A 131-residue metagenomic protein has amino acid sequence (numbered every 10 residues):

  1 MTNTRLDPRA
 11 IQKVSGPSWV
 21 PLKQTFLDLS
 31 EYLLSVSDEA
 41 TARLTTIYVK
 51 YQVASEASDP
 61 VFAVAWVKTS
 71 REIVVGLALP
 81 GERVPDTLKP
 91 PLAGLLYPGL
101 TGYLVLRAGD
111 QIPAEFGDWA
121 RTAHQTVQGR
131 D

Functional and structural regions predicted by a protein language model:
M1-E31: Charge-rich, low-complexity N-terminal segments
R9, V20-L27, D86, D110-D118: Generic alpha-helical secondary structure signal
T25, S37-E39, A63: Append "and, occasionally, other polyanion-binding protein interfaces
S30-L34, R121-H124: Generic solvent-exposed, charged/amphipathic alpha-helical segments that serve as macromolecular interface scaffolds
Y32-S37, T41-L44: A mid-sequence, solvent-exposed acidic-amphipathic segment
R43-Y103: Short, conserved beta-strand/beta-arch hydrophobic-aromatic motifs that form part of recognition grooves or interface
L95-D131: Well-ordered alpha/beta subsegment
